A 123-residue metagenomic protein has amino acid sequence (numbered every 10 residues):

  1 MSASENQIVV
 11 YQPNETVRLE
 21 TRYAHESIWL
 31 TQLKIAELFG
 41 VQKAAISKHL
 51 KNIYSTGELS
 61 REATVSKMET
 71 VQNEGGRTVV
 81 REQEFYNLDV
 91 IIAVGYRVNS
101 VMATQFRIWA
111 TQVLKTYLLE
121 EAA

Functional and structural regions predicted by a protein language model:
M1-A123: Basic, low-complexity intrinsically disordered segments
